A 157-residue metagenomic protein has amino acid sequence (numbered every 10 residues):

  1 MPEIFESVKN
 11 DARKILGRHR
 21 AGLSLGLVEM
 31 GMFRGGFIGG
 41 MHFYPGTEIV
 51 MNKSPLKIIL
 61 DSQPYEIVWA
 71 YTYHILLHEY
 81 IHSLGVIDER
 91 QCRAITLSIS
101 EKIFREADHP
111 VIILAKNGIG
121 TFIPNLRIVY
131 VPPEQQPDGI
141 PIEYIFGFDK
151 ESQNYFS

Functional and structural regions predicted by a protein language model:
M1-I58, I87-S157: Metalloprotease/metallohydrolase-associated module, dominated by Zn2+-dependent proteases
V50-L77: Short acidic, glycine/tyrosine-flanked loop/strand segments centered on an H-E-D-like triad
A70-V86, R93: Active-site recognition of the HExxH zinc-binding catalytic motif
